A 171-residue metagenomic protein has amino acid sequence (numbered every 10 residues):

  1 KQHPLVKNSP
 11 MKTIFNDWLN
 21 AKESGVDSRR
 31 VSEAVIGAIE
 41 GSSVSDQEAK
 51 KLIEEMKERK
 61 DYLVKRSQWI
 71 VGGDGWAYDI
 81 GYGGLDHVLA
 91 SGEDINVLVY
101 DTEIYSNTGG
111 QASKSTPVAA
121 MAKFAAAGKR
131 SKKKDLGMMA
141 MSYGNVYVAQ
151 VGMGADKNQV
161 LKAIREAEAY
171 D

Functional and structural regions predicted by a protein language model:
K1-E48, L52-E55: N-terminal leader/propeptide and maturation segments of large enzyme subunits in energy/redox metabolism and hydrolases
P4-L5, Y62-V64, A119-A169: Conserved thiamine diphosphate
T13, D17, G37, E58 (+3 more regions): Charged/polar, solvent-exposed surface patches and flexible loops
S43-D46, G72-G73, K114, A122-F124 (+1 more regions): Short linear motifs at secondary-structure transitions and domain/linker junctions
D46-A49, E54, R66, K114-V118 (+2 more regions): A generic structural signal for ordered alpha-helices
Q47-N107, Q111, A155-Y170: Thiamine diphosphate
L89-D135, N145-Y147: Active-site cavity-forming subdomains of large catalytic enzyme subunits
